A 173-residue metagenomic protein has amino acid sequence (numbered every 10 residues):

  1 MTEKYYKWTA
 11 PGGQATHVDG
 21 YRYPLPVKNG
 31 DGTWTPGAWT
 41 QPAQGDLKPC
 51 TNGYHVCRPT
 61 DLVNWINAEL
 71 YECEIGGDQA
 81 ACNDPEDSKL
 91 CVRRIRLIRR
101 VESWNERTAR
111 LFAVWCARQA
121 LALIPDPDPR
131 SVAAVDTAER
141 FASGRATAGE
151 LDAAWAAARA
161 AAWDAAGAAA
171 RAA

Functional and structural regions predicted by a protein language model:
M1-A173: Short, glycine-biased loop/turn motifs at secondary-structure junctions and in low-complexity Ser/Thr/Pro-rich termini
